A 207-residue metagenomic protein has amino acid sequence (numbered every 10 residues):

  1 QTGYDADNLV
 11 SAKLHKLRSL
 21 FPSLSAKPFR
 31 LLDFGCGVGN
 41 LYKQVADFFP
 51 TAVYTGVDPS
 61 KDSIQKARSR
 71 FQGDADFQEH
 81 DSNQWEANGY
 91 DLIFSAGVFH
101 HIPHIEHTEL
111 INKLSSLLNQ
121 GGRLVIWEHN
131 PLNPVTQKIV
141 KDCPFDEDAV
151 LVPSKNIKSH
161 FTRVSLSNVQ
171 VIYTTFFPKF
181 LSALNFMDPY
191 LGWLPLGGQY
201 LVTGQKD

Functional and structural regions predicted by a protein language model:
Q1-S23: Conserved class I S-adenosyl-L-methionine
V38-F49: Conserved SAM-binding loop of SAM-dependent methyltransferases across substrates and taxa, primarily the Class I
S60-D62: Conserved SAM/SAH-binding beta-strand->alpha-helix loop
F71-N83: Conserved SAM-binding strand-loop segment of SAM-dependent methyltransferases
F94: A conserved beta-strand element that flanks and buttresses the S-adenosyl-L-methionine
T108-Q120: A short glycine-rich, Lys/Arg-flanked "PGG" loop and its adjoining helix->strand segment in the class I
G121-E128: Conserved beta-strand signature within the Rossmann-like core of class I S-adenosyl-L-methionine
K141-N156: Acceptor-substrate binding/catalytic loop of class I
